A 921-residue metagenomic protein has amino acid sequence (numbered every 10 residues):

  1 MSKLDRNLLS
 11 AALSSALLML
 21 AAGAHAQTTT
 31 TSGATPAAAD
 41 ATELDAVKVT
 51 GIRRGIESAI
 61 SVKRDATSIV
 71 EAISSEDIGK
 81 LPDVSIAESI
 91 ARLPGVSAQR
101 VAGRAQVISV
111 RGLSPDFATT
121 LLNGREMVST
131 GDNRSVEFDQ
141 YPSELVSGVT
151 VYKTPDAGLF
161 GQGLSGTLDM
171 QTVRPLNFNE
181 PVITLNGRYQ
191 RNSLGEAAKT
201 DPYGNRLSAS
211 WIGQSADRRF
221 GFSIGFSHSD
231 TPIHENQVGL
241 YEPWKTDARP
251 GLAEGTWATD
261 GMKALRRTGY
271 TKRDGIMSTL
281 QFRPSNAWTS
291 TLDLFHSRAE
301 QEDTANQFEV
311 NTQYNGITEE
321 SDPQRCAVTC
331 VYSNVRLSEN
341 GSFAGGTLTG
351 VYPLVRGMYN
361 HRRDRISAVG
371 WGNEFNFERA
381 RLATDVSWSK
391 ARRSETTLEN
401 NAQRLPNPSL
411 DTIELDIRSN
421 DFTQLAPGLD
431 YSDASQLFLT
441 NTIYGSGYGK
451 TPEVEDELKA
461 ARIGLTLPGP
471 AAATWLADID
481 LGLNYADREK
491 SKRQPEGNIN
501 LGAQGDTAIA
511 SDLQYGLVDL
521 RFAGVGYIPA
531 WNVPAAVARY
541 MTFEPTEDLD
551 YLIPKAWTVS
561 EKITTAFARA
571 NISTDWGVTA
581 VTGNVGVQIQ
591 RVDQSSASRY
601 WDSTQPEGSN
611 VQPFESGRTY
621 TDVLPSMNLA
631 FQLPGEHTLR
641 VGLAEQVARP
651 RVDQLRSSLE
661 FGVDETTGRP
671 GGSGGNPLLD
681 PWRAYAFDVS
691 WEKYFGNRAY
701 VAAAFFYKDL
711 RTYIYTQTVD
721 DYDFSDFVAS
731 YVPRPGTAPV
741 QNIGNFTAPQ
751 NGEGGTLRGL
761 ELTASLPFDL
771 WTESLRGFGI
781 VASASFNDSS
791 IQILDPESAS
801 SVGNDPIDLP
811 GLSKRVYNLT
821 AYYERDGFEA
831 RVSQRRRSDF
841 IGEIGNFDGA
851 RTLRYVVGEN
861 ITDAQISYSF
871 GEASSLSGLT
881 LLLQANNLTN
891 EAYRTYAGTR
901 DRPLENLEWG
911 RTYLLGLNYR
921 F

Functional and structural regions predicted by a protein language model:
K48-L81, V107, P115-A118, R125: N-terminal periplasmic "start-of-domain" segments of outer-membrane beta-barrel proteins
V62, A87-E126, K153: Extracytoplasmic beta-strand/coil segments of soluble accessory domains associated with Gram-negative outer-membrane
S129-S135, E144-V151, G158-R249, A258-D260 (+3 more regions): Outer-membrane beta-barrel translocator/receptor signature
P175-P181, A216-F220, A287, E374 (+9 more regions): Short loop/turn motifs that connect adjacent beta-strands in outer-membrane beta-barrel proteins
T259, S321-V351, D411-S446, R493-K555 (+3 more regions): Flexible glycine-rich, low-complexity coil/linker segments exposed to the extracellular/periplasmic environment
G357-I366, K555-E561, V647-L710, V732-P767 (+2 more regions): Outer-membrane beta-barrel signature, preferentially recognizing the C-terminal barrel domain of Gram-negative
Y707-D709, Q717-V719, F727-I844: Gram-negative outer-membrane beta-barrel transporters
F778, R835-G845, Y868-F921: C-terminal beta-signal and adjacent terminal beta-strands/loops of Gram-negative outer-membrane beta-barrel proteins
